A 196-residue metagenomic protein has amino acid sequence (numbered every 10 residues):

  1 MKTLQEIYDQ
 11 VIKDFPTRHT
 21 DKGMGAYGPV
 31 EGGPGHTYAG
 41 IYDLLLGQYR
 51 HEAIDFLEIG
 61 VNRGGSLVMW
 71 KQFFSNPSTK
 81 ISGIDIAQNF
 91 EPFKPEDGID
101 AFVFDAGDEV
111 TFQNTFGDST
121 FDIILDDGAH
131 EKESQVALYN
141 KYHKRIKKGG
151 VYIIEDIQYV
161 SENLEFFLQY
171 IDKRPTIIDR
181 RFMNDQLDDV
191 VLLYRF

Functional and structural regions predicted by a protein language model:
M1-I123, A129-I154, Q158-F196: A short alpha-helical cap/connector motif
